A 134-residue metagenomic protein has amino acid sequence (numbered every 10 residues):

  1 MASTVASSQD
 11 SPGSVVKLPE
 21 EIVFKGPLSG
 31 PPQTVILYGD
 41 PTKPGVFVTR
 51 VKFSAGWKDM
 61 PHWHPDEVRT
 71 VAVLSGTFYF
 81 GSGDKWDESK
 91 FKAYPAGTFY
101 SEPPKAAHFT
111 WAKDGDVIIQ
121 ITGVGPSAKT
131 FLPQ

Functional and structural regions predicted by a protein language model:
S3-V5: N-terminal signal peptide c-region/cleavage motif recognized by signal peptidases
S7-R50, Q134: A short, N-terminal "cap"/entry segment at the start of jelly-roll beta-barrel domains of the cupin/DSBH fold
S14-V15, S89, F109-Q134: Double-stranded beta-helix
S29, D40-T42, F78, D84-K105: Short acidic-glycine-tyrosine-enriched beta hairpin
L37, G97, I119: Divalent metal-coordination and catalytic microenvironments
F47-P65, A93-Y94, T98-F99, P103-K105: Conserved short histidine dyad/triad with adjacent acidic residue
S54-W57, H64-K85: Glycine- and acidic-residue-biased ligand/ion/polar-headgroup-sensing regions
D59-H64, S82, F91, T110-A112: Short histidine-centered beta-strand/loop micro-motifs that create catalytic or ligand/metal-coordination sites
